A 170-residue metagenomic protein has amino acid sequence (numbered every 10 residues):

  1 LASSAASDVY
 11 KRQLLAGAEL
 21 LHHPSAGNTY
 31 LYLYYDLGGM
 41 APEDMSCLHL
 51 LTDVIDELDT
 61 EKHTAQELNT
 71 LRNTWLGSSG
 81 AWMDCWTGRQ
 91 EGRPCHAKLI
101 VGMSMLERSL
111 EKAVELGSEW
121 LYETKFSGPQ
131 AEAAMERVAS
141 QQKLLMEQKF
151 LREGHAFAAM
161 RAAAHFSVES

Functional and structural regions predicted by a protein language model:
L1-A6, Y10: Single conserved hydrophobic/aromatic residue that forms the stacking wall/gate of nucleotide- or nucleobase-binding
D8, A18-H22, Y35, G88: Short, well-ordered helical secondary-structure segments
K11-Y30: C-terminal accessory/binding modules appended to enzymatic or scaffolding proteins
A26-D56, K62-S170: M16 family metallopeptidases and their MPP-like homologs
